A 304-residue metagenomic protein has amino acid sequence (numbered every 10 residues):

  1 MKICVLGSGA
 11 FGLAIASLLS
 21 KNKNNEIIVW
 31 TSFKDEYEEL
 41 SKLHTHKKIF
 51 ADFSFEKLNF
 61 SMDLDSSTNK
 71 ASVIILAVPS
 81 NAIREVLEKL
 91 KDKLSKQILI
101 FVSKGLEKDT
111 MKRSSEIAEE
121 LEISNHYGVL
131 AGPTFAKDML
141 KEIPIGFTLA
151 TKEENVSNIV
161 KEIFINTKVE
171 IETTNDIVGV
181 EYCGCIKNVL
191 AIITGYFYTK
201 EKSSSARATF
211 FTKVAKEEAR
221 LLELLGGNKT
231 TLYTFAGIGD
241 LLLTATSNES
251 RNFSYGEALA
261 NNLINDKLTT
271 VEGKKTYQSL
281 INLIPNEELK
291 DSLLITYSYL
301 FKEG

Functional and structural regions predicted by a protein language model:
M1-F53, K57-M62: NAD(P)+-binding Rossmann beta1-loop-alpha1 motif at the extreme N-terminus of oxidoreductases
V5, V29, L99-F101, V129 (+1 more regions): Structural beta-sheet core signal
L6, A10, A14, D35 (+13 more regions): Conserved active-site and cofactor/substrate-binding residues in soluble primary-metabolism enzymes
F53-E142, V160: Rossmann-like NAD(P)(H) cofactor-binding subdomain of soluble oxidoreductases
A82, K93, I117-H126, P144-T231: Internal alpha-helical scaffold of NAD(P)-dependent oxidoreductase catalytic cores
F101, Y127-A131, I171-N175, D291-S292: General beta-strand structural signal in soluble alpha/beta enzymes
T194-G195, E223-G304: NAD(P)-dependent Rossmann-like dehydrogenase/reductase catalytic/cofactor-binding core
